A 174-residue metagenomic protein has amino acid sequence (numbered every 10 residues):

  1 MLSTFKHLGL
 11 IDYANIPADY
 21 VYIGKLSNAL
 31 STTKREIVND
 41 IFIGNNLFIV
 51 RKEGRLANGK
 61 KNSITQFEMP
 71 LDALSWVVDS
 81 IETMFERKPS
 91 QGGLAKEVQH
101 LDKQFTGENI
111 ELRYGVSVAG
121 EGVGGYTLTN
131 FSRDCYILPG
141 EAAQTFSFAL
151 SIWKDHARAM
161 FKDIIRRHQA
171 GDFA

Functional and structural regions predicted by a protein language model:
M1-A174: Positively charged, low-complexity terminal tracts and the immediately adjacent first secondary-structure elements
